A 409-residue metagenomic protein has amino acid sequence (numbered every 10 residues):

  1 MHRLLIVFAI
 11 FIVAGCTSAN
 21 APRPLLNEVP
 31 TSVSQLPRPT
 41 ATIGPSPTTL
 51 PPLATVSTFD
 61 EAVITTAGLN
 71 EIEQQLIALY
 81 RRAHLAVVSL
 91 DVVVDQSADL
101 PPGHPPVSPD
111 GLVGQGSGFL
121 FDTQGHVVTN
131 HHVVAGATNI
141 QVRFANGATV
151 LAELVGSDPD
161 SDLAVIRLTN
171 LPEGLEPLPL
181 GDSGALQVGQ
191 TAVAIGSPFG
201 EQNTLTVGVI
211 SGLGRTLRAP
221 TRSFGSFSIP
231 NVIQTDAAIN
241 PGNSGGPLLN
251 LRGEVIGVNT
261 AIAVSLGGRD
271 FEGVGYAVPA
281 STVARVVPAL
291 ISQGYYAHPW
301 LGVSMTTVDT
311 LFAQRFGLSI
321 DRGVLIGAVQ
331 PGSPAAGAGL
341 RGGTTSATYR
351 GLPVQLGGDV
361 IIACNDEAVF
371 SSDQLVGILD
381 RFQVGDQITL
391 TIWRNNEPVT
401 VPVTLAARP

Functional and structural regions predicted by a protein language model:
M1-L4, F227: Positively charged n-region of N-terminal signal peptides that target proteins for export
L5-A9: Sec-dependent signal peptide hydrophobic core
I12-G15: C-terminal motif of bacterial Sec signal peptides marking the signal peptidase cleavage site
T17-A19: Bacterial signal peptide processing site
A21-R322, A328-P331, C364, S372 (+4 more regions): Serine-dependent protease modules
V127-V128, G337-D373: Conserved PDZ fold ligand-binding element
G385-Q387: Extracellular Ig-like/FN3 beta-sandwich strand-entry sites
